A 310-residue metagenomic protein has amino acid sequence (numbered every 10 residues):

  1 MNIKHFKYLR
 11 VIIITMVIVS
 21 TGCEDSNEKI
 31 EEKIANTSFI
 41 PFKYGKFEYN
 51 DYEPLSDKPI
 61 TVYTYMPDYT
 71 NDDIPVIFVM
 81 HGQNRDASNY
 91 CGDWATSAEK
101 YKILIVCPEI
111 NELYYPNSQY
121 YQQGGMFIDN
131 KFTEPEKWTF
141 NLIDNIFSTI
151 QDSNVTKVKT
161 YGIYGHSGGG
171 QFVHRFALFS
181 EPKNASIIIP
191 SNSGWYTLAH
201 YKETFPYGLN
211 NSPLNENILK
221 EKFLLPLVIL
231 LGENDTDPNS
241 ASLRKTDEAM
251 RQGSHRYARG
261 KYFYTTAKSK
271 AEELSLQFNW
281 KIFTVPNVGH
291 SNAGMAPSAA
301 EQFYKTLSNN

Functional and structural regions predicted by a protein language model:
M1-E32: Bacterial Sec-dependent N-terminal signal peptides
C23-V76, D86-N89, K131, P135 (+8 more regions): A domain-start/cap signature at the N-terminus of enzymes
E53-Y63, D73-T160: Serine-hydrolase catalytic machinery in alpha/beta-hydrolase-like enzymes
Q83, E233-T236, N287-G289: Acidic beta-to-alpha connecting loop that harbors the catalytic carboxylate
A95-K100, A177-N184, A300-S308: Short, surface-exposed basic-aromatic patches at helix termini and helix-loop junctions that form
E109-L113, G194, V288: Short beta-to-alpha linker loops that shape the active-site pocket of alpha/beta-hydrolase fold enzymes
S186-E272: The feature captures the conserved acid-bearing segment of alpha/beta-hydrolase catalytic domains
Y264-N310: C-terminal catalytic histidine-bearing segment of alpha/beta-hydrolase fold enzymes
